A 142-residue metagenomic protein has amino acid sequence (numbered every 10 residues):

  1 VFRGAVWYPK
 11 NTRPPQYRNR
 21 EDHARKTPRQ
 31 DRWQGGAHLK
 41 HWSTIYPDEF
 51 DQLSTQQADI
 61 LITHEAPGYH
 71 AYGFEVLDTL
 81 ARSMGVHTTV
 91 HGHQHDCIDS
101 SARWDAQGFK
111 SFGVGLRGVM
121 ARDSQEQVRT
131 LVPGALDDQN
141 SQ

Functional and structural regions predicted by a protein language model:
V1-A66: Active-site-proximal loop/helix segment associated with metal-binding centers of metalloenzymes
F2-V6, H64-A66, G92-H95, G113-R117: Active-site metal-binding loops of divalent metal-dependent hydrolases
H41-W42, Y69, K110-F112: Short, solvent-exposed secondary-structure boundary motifs
D51-Q57, R82-S83, D105-A106: Flexible, charged surface loops at secondary-structure boundaries
A58, T63, L80-Q94: Proline-aspartate-enriched helix->loop->beta-strand connector
Y69-Y72, I98: Short, solvent-exposed loop/turn segments at secondary-structure junctions
Y72-R82: Charged helix-capping and loop-helix junction motifs
T88, H95-Q142: Binuclear metal-dependent phosphoesterase catalytic core
